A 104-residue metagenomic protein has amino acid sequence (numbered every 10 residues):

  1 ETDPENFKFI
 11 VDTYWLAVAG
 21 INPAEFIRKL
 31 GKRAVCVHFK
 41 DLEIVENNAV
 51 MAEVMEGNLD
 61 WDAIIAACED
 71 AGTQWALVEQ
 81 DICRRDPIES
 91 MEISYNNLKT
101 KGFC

Functional and structural regions predicted by a protein language model:
E1-V11, W15-C104: Histidine-acidic metal/acid-base catalytic patches
